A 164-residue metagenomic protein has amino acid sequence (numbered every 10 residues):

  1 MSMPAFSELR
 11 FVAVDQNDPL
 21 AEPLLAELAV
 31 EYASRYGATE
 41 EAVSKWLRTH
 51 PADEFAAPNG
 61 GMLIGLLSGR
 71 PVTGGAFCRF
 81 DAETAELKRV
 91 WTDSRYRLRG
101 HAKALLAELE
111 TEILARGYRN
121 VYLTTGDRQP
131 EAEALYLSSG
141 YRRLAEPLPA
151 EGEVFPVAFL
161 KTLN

Functional and structural regions predicted by a protein language model:
P4-K88, D93-S94, L106-E108, E112 (+2 more regions): Acetyl-CoA-dependent GNAT
Q16, S44, Y122-D127, E133-A158: Conserved catalytic-core motifs of GNAT/GCN5-like acyltransferases
L20, G100, E131: Residues that form or flank phosphate/diphosphate-binding pockets in enzymes that use nucleotide phosphates
E83, R99, A115-R119: Short coil/turn segments at alpha/beta junctions that flank glycine-rich nucleotide-binding fingerprints
D93-R99, D127: Active-site acidic-Proline motif in GNAT/NAT acetyltransferases
L106, I113-T125: Conserved GNAT acetyl-CoA-binding A-motif
